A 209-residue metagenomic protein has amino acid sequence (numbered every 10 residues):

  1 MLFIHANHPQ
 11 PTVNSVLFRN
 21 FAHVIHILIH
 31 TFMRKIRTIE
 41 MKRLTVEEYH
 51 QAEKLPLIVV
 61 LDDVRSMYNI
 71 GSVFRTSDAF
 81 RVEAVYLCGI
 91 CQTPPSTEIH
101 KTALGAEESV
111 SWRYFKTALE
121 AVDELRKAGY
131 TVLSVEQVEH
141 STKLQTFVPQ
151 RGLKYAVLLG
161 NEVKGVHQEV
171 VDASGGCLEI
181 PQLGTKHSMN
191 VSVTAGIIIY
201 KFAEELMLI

Functional and structural regions predicted by a protein language model:
M1-F32: N-terminal amphipathic/basic-hydrophobic helices that include classical n-h-c signal peptides and signal-anchor
N20-I209: Post-transcriptional modification and biogenesis factors for structured RNAs of the translation apparatus
